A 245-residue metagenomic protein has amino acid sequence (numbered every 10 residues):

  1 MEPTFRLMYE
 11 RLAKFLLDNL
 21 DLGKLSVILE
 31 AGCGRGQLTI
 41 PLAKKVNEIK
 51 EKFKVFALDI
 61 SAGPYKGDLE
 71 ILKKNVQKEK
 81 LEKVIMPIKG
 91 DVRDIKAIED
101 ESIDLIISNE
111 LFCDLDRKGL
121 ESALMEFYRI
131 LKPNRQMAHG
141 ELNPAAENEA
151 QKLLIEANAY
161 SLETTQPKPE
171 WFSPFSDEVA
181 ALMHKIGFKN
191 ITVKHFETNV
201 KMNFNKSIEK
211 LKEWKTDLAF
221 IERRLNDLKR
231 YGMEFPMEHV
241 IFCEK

Functional and structural regions predicted by a protein language model:
R6-K24, P41: Conserved alpha-helix/loop element of class I SAM-dependent methyltransferases that forms part of the SAM/SAH-binding
P41-D94: Class I SAM-dependent methyltransferase SAM/SAH-binding core
R93-I106: A short acidic, Gly/Pro-enriched loop at the edge of an enzyme's catalytic core that lines a small-molecule cofactor
L105-G119: A short SAM/SAH-binding and catalytic strip from SAM-dependent methyltransferases
E121-P133: A short glycine-rich, Lys/Arg-flanked "PGG" loop and its adjoining helix->strand segment in the class I
A138-A159: Conserved class I S-adenosyl-L-methionine
W171-I186: Short alpha-helix
T192-K245: Conserved Class I S-adenosyl-L-methionine
